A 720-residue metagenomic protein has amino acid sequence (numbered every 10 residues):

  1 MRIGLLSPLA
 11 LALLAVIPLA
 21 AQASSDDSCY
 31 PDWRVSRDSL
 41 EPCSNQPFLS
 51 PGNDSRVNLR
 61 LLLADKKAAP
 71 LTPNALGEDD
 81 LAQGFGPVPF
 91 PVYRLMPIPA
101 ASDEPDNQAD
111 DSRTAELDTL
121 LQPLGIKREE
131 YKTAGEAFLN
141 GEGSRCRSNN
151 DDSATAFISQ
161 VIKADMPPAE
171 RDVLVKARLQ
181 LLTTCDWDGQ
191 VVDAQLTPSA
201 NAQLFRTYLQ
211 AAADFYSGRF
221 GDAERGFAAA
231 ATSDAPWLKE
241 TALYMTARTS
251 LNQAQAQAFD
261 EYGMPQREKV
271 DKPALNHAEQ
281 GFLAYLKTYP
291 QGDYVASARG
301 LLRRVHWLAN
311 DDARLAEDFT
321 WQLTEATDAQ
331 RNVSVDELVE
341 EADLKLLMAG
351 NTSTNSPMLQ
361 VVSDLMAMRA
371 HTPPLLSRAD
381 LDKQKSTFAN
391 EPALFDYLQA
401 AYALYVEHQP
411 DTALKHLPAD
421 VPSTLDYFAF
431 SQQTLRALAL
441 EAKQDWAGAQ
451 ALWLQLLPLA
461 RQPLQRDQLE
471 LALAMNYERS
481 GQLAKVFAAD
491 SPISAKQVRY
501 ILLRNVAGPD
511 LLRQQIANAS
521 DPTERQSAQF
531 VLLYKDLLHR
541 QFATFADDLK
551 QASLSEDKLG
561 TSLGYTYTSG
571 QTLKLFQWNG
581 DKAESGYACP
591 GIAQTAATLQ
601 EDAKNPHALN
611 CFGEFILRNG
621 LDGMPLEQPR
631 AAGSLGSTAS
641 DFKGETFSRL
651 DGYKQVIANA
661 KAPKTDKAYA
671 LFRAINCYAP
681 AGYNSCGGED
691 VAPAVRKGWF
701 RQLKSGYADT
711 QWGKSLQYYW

Functional and structural regions predicted by a protein language model:
M1-Q22: Gram-negative bacterial Sec-dependent N-terminal signal peptides
A21-F227, S233-W720: Alpha-helical solenoid repeat scaffolds
